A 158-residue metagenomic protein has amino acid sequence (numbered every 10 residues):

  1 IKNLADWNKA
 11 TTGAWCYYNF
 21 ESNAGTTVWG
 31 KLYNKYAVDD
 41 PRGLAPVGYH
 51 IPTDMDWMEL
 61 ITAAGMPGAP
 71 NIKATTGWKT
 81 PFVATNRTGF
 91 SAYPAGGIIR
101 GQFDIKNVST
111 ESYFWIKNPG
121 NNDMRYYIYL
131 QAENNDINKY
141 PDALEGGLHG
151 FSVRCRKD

Functional and structural regions predicted by a protein language model:
I1-D158: Conserved positions within compact, well-structured domain cores
